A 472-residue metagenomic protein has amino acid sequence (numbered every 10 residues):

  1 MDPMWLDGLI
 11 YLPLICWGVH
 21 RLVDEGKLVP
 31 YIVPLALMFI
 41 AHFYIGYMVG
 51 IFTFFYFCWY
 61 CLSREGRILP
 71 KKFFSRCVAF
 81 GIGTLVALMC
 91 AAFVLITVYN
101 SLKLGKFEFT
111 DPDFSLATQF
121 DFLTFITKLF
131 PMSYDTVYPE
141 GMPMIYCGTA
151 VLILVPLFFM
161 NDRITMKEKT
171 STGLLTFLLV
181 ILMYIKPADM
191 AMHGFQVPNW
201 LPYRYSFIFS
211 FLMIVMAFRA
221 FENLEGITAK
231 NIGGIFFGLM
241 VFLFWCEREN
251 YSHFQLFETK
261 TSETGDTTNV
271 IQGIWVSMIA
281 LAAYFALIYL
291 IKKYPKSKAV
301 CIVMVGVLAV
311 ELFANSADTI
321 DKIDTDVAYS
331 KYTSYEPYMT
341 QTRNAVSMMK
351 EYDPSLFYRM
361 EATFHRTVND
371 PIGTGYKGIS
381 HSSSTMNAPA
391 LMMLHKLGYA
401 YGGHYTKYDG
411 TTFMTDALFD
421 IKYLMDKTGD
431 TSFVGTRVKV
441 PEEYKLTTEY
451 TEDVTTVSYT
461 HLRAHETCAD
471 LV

Functional and structural regions predicted by a protein language model:
M1-C16, V23, F39-V49, G141-V151 (+2 more regions): Membrane-interface micro-motifs in multi-pass membrane enzymes
I15-P30, F221-E225: Membrane-interface transmembrane helices that cradle and orient dolichyl/undecaprenyl
G18, V29-F43, V86-M89: Membrane-interface alpha helices of multi-pass inner-membrane proteins
G18-V19, V49-L85: Perimembrane helix-loop-helix junctions
L22-L37, P70-G81, A229-G238: Short hydrophobic alpha-helices at membrane interfaces in multi-pass membrane enzymes
G26, I45, T170-M190, Q196-Y338: Contiguous transmembrane helix-bundle modules in multi-pass membrane proteins
F74-K167, S171, L178-L179, I185-H193 (+4 more regions): Periplasmic/ER-lumenal interhelical loops and adjacent helix-loop junctions in multi-pass membrane proteins
A299-R463, A469-V472: Soluble catalytic regions of membrane-associated enzymes that act on cell-envelope and secretory-pathway components
